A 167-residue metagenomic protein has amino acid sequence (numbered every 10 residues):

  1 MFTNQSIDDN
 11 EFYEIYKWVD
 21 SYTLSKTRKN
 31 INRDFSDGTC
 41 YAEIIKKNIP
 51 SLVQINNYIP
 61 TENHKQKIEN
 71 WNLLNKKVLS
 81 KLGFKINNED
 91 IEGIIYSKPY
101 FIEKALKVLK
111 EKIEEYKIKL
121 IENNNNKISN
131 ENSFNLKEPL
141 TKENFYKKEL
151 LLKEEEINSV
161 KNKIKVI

Functional and structural regions predicted by a protein language model:
M1-I68, S80: Calponin-homology-like cytoskeleton-binding modules and closely related N-terminal microtubule-contacting segments
M1-Q5, E89-I95: Charged, low-complexity surface segments at secondary-structure and domain boundaries
N10, E14-K17, C40-I44, E69-L73 (+5 more regions): Acidic, Ser/Thr-rich intrinsically disordered and amphipathic helical segments
W18-S21, I44-N48, K77-K81, I94 (+3 more regions): Alpha-helical recognition domains of nuclear gene-regulatory proteins
K26-N30, L52-N56, K85-D90, Y116-N124: Short, flexible/disordered secondary-structure transition segments
D34, G38, N63-W71, K98 (+3 more regions): Short amphipathic alpha-helix initiation/capping segments at coil-to-helix junctions
E62, Q66-E89, Y100-E114: Elongated alpha-helical scaffolds
G93-I167: Intrinsically disordered, low-complexity regulatory segments in eukaryotic proteins
